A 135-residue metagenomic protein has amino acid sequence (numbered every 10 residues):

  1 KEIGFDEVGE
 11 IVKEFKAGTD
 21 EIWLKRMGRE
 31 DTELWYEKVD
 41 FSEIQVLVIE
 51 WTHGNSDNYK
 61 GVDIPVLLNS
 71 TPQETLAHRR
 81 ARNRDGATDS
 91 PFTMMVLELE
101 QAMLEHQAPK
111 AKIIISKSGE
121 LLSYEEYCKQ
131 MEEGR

Functional and structural regions predicted by a protein language model:
K1-F41, V46: Conserved nucleotide-sensing/catalytic segment adjacent to the nucleotide-binding pocket in NTP-handling enzymes
V8, W51-T52, E100: Amphipathic coiled-coil/heptad-repeat helices and related helical stalk/stem segments that mediate oligomerization
I11-F15, A81-G86: Conserved AAA+ ATPase "sensor/coupling" helix adjacent to the nucleotide-binding pocket
K16-D20, A87, G119: Secondary-structure transition/hinge residues
I22-L24, V48, L67, S116: A structural signal for short, well-ordered beta-strand segments and their strand-loop junctions that often border
E33-N83: ATP-dependent NMP and nucleoside kinases share a basic, alpha-helical "lid"
A81-D85, Q101-R135: NTP-dependent small-molecule kinase module
P91-M103: Conserved segment of the helicase C-terminal RecA-like domain
